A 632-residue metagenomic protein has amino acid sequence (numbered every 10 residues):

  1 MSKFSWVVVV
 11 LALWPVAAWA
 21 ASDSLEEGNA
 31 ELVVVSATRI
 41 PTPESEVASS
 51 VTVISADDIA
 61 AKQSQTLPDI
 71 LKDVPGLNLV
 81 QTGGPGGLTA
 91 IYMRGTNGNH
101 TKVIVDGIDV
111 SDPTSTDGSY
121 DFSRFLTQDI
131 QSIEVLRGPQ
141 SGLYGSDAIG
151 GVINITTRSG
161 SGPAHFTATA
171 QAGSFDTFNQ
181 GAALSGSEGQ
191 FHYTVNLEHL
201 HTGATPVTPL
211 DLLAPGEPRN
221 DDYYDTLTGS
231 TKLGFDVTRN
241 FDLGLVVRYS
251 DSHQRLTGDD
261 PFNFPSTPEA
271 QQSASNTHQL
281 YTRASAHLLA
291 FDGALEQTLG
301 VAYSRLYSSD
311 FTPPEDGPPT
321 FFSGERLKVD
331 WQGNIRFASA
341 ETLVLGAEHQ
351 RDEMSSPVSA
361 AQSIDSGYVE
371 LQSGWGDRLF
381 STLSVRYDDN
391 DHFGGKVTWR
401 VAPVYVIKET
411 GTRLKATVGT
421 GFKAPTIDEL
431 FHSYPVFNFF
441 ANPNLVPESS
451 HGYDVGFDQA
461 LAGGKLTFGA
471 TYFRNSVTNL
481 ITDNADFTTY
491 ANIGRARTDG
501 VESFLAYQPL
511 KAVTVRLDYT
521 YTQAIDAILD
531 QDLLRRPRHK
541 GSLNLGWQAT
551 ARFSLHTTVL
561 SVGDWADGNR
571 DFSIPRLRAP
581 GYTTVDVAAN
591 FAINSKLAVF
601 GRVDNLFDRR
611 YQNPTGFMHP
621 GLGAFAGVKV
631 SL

Functional and structural regions predicted by a protein language model:
M1-V74, F235, T282, Y507: N-terminal Sec signal peptide and the immediately downstream disordered periplasmic leader that contains the TonB box
V7-V10, S185-S187, N196, F235-T238 (+1 more regions): Conserved C-terminal beta-signal and adjacent last beta-strands/turns of outer-membrane beta-barrel proteins
L67-I70, G87-Y92, T101-I104, Y120-F125 (+4 more regions): N-terminal periplasmic accessory domains that precede and gate Gram-negative outer-membrane beta-barrel machines
D109-R137, N442, A485: Short acidic/polar hinge/loop motifs at secondary-structure boundaries that mediate gating or recognition
S141-G142, N154, S161-P163, T169-Q171 (+1 more regions): Periplasmic-side early beta-strands and strand-to-turn transitions of outer-membrane beta-barrels
G234-S252, S273-K408, L466-Y472, A512-R516: Face-selective signature of the C-terminal outer-membrane beta-barrel domain
N263-L289, A360, D391-G394, A402 (+7 more regions): Outer-membrane beta-barrel signature, preferentially recognizing the C-terminal barrel domain of Gram-negative
S339, V344, G374-S381, F468 (+4 more regions): Gram-negative outer-membrane beta-barrel transporters
